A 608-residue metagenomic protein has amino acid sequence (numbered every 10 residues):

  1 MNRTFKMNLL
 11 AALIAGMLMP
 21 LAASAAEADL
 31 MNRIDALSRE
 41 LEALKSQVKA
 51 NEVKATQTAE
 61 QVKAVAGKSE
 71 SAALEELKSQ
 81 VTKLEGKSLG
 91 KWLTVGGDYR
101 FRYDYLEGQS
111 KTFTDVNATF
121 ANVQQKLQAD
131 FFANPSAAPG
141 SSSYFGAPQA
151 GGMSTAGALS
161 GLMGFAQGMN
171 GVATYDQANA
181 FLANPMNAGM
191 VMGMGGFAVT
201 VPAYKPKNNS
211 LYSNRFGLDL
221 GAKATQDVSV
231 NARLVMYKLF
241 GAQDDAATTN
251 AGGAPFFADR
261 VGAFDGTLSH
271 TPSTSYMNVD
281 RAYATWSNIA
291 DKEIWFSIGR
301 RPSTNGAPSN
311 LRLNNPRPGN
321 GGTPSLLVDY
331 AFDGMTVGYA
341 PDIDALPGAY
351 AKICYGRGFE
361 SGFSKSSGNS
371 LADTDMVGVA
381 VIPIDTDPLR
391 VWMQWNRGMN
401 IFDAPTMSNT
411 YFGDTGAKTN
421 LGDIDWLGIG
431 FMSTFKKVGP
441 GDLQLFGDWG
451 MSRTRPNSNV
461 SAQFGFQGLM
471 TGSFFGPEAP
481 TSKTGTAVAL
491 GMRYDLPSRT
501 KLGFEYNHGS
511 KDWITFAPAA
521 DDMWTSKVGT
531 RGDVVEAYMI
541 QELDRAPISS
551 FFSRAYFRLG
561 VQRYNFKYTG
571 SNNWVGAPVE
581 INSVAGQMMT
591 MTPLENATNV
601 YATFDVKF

Functional and structural regions predicted by a protein language model:
N2, K49, T56, Y204 (+1 more regions): Outer-membrane beta-barrel pore domains
F5-N208, D219, F608: N-terminal periplasmic/intermembrane-space "pro-region" immediately following the signal or transit peptide
K87-G97, S210-Y212, A224, D329 (+7 more regions): Solvent-exposed loop and beta-edge segments used for protein-protein assembly and interaction
G96-D104, R233-V235, S297-R301, Y350-G356 (+6 more regions): Transmembrane beta-strands of outer-membrane beta-barrel proteins
L106-T114, K238-D245, S287, A340-D342 (+2 more regions): Short regulatory "switch" loops immediately downstream of catalytic or recognition motifs within protein catalytic
K111-Y204, Q243-L268, N320-P324, F363-N369 (+4 more regions): Solvent-exposed loop segments that connect transmembrane elements
P206-F363, T374, G378, I382-M393 (+1 more regions): Outer membrane beta-barrel
G368-D414: Eukaryote-biased recognition of electropositive, low-complexity segments and basic polyanion/acidic-motif-binding
